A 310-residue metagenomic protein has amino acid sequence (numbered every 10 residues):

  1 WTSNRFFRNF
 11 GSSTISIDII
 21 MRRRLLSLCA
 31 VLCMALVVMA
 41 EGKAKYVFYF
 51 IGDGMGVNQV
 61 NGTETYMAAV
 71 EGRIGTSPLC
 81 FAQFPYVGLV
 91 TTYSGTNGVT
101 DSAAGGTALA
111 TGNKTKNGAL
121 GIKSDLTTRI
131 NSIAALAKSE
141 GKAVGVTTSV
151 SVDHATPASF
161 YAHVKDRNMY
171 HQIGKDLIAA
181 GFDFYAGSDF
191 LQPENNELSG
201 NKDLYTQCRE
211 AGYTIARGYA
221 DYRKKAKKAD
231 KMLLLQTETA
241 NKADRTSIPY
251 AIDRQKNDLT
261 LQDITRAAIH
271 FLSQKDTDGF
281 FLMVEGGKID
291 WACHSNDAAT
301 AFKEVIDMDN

Functional and structural regions predicted by a protein language model:
R22-V31: Sec-dependent signal peptide recognition, specifically the positively charged N-region followed immediately by
V31-M39: Hydrophobic h-region of N-terminal signal peptides that target proteins for export in Gram-negative bacteria
E41-A226, D230-K231, D307: N-terminal catalytic scaffold of extracellular/periplasmic and nuclease hydrolases that process anionic headgroups
F50-I51, T147, G187-S188, L235-E238 (+2 more regions): Generic beta-strand/beta-sheet core signal
A155-Y161, T239-D253, A268, D276-N310: Active-site His/acidic residue clusters
D166, K256-T265, E304-M308: Phosphate/oxyanion-binding active-site loops and adjacent basic polyanion-contact surfaces
G218, Y222-Q236, I264-G287: Active-site regions of oxyanion-processing enzymes, predominantly non-cytosolic
